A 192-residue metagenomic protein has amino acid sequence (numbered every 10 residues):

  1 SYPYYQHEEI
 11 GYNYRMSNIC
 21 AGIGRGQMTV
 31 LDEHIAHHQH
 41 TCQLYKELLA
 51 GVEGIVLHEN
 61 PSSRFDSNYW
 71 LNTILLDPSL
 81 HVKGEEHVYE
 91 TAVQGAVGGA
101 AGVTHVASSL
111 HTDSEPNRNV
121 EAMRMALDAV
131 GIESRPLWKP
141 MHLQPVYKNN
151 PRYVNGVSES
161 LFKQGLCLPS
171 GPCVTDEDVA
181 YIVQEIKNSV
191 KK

Functional and structural regions predicted by a protein language model:
S1-K192: PLP-dependent aminotransferase class I/II
